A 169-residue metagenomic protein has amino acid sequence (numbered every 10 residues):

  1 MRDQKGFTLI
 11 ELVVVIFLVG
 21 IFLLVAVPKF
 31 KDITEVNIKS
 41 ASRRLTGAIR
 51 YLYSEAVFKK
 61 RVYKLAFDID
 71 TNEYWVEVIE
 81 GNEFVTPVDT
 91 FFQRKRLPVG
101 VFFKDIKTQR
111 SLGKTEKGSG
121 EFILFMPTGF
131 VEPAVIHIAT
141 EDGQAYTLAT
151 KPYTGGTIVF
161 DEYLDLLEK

Functional and structural regions predicted by a protein language model:
M1-F30: N-terminal single-pass transmembrane signal-anchor helix
L12, L65-A66: Active-site-adjacent beta-strand anchor residues
V25-S40, R44-G47, S54, F58 (+2 more regions): N-terminal helix-rich module
